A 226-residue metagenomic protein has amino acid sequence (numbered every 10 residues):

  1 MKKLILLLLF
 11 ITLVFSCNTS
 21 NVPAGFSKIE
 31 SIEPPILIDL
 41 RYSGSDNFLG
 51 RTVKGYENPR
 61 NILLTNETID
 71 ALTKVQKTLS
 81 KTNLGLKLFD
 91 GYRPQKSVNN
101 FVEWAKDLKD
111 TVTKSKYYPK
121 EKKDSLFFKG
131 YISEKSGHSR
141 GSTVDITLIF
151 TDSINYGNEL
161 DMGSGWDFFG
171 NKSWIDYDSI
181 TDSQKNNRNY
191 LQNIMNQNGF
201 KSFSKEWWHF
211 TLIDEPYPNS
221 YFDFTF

Functional and structural regions predicted by a protein language model:
M1-G25: Bacterial Sec-dependent N-terminal signal peptides
C17-G91, Q95-K205, D214-F226: Extracytoplasmic cell-surface/polysaccharide-interacting catalytic and binding patches
F210: Conserved metal-phosphate-binding beta-hairpin within the catalytic cores of diverse ATP-dependent phosphoryl-transfer
